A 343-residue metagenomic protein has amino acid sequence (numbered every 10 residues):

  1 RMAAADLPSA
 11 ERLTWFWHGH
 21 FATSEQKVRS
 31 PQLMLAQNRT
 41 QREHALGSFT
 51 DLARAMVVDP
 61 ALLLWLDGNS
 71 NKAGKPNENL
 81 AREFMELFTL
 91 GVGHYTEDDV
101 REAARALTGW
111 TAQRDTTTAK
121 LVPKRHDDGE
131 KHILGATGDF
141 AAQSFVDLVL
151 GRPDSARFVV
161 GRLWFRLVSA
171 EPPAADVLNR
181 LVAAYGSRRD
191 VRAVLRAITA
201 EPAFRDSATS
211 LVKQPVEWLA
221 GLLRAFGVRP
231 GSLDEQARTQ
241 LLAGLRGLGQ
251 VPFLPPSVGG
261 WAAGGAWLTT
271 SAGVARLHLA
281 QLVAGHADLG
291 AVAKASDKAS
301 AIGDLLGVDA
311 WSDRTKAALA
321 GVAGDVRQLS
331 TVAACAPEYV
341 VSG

Functional and structural regions predicted by a protein language model:
R1-H44: N-terminal accessory alpha/beta regions
A4, A22, G68-N71, D147 (+1 more regions): A ubiquitous short alpha-helical element
A10, T14, A55-D59, A197 (+1 more regions): Solvent-exposed, amphipathic alpha-helical "stalk/arm" or coiled-coil-like segments used as scaffolds
S30-G231, E235: Active-site substrate-binding loop specific to GH73 endo-beta-N-acetylglucosaminidase modules in bacterial autolysins
R152, A156-R192, R196-G343: Flexible, low-complexity segments enriched for small/polar residues
